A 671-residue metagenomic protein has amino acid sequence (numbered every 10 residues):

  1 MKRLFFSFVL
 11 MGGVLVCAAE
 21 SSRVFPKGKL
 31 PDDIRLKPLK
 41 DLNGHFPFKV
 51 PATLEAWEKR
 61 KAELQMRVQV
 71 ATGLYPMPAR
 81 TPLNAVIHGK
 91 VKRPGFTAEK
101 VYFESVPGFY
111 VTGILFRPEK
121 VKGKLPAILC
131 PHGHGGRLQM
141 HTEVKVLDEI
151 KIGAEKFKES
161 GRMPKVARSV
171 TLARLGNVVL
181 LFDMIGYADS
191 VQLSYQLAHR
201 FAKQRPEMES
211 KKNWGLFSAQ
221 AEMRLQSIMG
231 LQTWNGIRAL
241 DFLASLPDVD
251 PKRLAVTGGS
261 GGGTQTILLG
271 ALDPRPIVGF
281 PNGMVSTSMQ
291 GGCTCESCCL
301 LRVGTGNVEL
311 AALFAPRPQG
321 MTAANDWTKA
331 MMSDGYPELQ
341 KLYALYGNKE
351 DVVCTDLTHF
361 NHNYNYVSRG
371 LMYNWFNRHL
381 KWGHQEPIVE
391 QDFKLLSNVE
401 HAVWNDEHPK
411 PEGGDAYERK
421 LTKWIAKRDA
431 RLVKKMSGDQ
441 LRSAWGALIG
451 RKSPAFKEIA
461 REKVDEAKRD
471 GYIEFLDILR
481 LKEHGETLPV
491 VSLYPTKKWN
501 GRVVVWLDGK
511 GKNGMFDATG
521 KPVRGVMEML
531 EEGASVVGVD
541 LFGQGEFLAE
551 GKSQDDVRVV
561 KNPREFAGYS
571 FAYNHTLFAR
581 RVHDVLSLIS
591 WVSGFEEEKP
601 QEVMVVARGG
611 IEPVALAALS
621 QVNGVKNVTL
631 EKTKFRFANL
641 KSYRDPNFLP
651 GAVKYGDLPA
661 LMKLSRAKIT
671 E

Functional and structural regions predicted by a protein language model:
M1-L4: Positively charged n-region of N-terminal signal peptides that target proteins for export
V9-A18: Hydrophobic h-region of N-terminal signal peptides that target proteins for export in Gram-negative bacteria
A18-Y110, G123, S160, T322-V504 (+5 more regions): Alpha/beta-hydrolase-fold serine-hydrolase catalytic core, especially in secreted/extracellular enzymes
L54, K61-Q65, V70, D148 (+6 more regions): Accessory cap/linker subdomain of secreted extracellular hydrolases
G123-K124, I128-I237, A244, V285-C295 (+2 more regions): Cap/lid segment of the alpha/beta-hydrolase catalytic domain
A127-C130, V179-L181, A255, V278-P281 (+5 more regions): Structural recognition of the beta-strand scaffold that forms the well-ordered cores of secreted hydrolase catalytic
L231, R238-V303, H583, L588-G656 (+1 more regions): Primarily recognizes the serine-hydrolase "nucleophile elbow" in alpha/beta-hydrolase and SGNH/GDSL folds
T257-N282, S288-E296, L300, G304-D351 (+2 more regions): Catalytic-domain carbohydrate-binding cleft regions of carbohydrate-active enzymes
